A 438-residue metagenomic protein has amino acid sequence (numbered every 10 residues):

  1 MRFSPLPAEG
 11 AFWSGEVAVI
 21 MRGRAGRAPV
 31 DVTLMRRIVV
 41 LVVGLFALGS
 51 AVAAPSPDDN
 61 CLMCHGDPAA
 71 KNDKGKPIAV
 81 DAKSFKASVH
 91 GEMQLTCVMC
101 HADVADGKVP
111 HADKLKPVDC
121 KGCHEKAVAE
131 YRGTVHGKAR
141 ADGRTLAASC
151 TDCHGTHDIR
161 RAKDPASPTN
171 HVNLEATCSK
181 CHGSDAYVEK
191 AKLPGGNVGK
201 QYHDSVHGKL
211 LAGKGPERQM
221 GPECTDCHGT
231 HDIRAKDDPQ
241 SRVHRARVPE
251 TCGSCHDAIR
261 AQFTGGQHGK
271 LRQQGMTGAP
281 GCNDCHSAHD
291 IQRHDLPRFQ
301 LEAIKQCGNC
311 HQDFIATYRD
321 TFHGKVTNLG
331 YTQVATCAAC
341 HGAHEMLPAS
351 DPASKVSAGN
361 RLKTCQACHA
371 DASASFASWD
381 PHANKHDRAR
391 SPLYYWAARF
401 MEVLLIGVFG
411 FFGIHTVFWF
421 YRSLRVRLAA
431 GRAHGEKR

Functional and structural regions predicted by a protein language model:
R2, R22, V32-I38: Positively charged n-region of N-terminal signal peptides that target proteins for export
R2-A8: Extreme N-terminal basic, low-complexity initiation segments that serve as generic localization/processing leaders
P7, A18-I20: Compositionally biased low-complexity segments, especially N-terminal hydrophobic helices that form the hydrophobic
G26-A28: Short, low-complexity intrinsically disordered segments enriched in A/P/G/S/L with frequent Arg, especially at protein
D31, A51-R438: Short sequence/structural segments immediately N-terminal
V39-G49: Bacterial N-terminal signal peptides
